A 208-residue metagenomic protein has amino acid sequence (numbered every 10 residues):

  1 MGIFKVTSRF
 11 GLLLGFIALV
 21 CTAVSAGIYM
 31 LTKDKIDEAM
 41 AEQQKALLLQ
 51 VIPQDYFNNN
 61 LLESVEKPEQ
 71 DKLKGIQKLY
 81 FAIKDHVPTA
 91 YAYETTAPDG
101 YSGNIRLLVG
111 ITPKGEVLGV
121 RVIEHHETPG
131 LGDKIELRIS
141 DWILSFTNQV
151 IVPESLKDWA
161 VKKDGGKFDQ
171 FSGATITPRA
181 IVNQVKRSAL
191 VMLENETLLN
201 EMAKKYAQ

Functional and structural regions predicted by a protein language model:
G2-Q208: Flexible, solvent-exposed loop/hinge segments and secondary-structure transition points
